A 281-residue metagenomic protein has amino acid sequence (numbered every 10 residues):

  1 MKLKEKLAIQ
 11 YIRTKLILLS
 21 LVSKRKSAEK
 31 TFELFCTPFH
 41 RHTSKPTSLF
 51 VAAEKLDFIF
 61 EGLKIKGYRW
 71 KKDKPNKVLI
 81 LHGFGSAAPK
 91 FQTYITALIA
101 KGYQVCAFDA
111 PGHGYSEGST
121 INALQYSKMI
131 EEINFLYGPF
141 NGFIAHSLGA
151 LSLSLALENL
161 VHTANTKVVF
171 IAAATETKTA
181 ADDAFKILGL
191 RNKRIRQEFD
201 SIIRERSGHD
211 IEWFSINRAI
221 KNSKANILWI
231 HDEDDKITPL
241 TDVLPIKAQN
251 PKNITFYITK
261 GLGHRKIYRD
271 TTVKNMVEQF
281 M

Functional and structural regions predicted by a protein language model:
K2-D57: An N-terminal hydrophobic leader/cap segment in hydrolases
A88, I95-E117: Conserved alpha/beta-hydrolase
Y94, I216, A225, P239-K247: Short alpha-helix in the alpha/beta-hydrolase fold that links the catalytic acid
T120-N141: Alpha/beta-hydrolase active-site loop
I144-L153: Gly/Ala-rich beta-loop-alpha elbow adjacent to hydrolase catalytic centers
L160-H209: Hydrolase active-site cap/lid region
S223, W229-H231, D235: Short beta-strand/loop motif that positions the catalytic acidic residue of the alpha/beta-hydrolase fold
L262-T272: Catalytic histidine-centered segment of alpha/beta-hydrolase-like enzymes
